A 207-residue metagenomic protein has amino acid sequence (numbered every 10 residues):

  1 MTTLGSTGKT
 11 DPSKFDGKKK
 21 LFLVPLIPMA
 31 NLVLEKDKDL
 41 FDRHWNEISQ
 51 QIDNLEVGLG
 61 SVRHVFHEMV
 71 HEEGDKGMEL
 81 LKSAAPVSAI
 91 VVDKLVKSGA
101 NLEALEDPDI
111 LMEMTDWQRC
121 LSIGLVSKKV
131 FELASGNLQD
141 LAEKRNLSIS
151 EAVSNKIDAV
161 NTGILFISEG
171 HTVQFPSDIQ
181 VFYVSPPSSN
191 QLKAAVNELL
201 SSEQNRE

Functional and structural regions predicted by a protein language model:
M1-E207: Compositional signal for N-terminal targeting/processing segments
